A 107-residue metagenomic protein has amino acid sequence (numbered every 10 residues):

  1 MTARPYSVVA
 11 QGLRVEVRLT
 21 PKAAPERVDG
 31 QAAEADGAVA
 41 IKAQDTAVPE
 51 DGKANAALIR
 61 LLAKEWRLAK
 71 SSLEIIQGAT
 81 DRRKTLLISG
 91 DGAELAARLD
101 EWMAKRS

Functional and structural regions predicted by a protein language model:
M1-I59, E74-T80, T85-S107: Contiguous, often N-terminal, cationic amphipathic patches that form binding interfaces
E65: C-terminal catalytic core of tyrosine-transesterase DNA break-rejoin enzymes
K70-S72: Short acidic capping loops at alpha-helix termini that bridge into adjacent secondary structure
